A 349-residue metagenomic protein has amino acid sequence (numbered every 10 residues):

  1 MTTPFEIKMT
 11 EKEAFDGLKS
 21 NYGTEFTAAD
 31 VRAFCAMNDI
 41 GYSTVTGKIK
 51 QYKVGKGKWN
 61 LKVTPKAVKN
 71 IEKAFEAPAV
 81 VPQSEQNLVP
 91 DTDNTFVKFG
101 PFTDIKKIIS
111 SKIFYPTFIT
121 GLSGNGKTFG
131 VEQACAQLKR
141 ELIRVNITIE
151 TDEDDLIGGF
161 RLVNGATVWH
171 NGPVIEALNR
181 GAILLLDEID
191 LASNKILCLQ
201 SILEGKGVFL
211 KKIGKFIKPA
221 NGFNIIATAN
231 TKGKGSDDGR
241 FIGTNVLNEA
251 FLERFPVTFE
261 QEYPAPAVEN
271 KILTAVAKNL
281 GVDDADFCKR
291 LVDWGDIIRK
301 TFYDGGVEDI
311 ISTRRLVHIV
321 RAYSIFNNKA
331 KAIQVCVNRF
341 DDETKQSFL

Functional and structural regions predicted by a protein language model:
T2-E25: Positively charged, polyanion-binding regions of nucleic-acid-associated proteins
T10, A33-D39, G47-K50, V54-G55 (+1 more regions): C-terminal regulatory/interaction module of P-loop NTP-utilizing enzymes
G23-F34: Short acidic, hydrophobic short linear motifs in intrinsically disordered regions
E25, K58-N60: Ser/Thr- (and often Asn-) enriched beta-sheet segments in non-cytosolic proteins
S43: Key DNA-contact positions within bacterial/archaeal DNA-binding proteins
